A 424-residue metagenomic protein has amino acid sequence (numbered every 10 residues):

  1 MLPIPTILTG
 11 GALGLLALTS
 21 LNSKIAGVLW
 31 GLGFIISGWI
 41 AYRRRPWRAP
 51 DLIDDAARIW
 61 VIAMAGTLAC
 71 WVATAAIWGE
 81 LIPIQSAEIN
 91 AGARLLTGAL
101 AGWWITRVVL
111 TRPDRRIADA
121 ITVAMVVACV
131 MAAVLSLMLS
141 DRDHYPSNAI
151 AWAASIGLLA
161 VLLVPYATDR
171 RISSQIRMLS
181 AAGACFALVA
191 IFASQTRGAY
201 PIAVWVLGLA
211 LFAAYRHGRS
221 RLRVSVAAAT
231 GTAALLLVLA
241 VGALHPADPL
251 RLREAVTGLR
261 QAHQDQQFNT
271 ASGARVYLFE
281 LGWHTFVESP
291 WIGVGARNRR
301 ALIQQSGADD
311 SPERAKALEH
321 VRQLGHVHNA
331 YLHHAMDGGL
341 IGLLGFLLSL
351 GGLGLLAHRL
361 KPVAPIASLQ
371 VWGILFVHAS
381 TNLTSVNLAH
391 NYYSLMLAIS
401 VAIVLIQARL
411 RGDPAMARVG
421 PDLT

Functional and structural regions predicted by a protein language model:
M1-I84, W104-D119, V123, Y166-M178 (+3 more regions): Transmembrane signal-anchor hairpin modules in multi-pass inner-membrane enzymes, especially those that act on
A12-L15, T97-H217, R221, A240-L244 (+2 more regions): Alpha-helical transmembrane segments of multi-pass inner-membrane proteins
S23-L29, A87-A93, H144-L159, G198 (+3 more regions): Membrane-interface micro-motifs in multi-pass membrane enzymes
G27-G33, R197-L209, L343-L347: Transmembrane-embedded, aromatic-rich helix segments that form part of the hydrophobic channel/pocket engaging
F34-S37, L207, F346-G352, V371-L383 (+1 more regions): Transmembrane alpha-helices of multi-pass inner-membrane enzymes
V189, A193, A214-Q266, E280-E288 (+1 more regions): A membrane-periplasm/extracellular boundary helix in multi-pass inner-membrane enzymes that assemble envelope glycans
Q266-G273, Y277-E280, E288, I292-G338: Long extracytoplasmic/lumenal interhelical loops at the membrane interface of multi-pass membrane proteins
D337-F376: Hydrophobic transmembrane alpha-helices and their immediate junctions
